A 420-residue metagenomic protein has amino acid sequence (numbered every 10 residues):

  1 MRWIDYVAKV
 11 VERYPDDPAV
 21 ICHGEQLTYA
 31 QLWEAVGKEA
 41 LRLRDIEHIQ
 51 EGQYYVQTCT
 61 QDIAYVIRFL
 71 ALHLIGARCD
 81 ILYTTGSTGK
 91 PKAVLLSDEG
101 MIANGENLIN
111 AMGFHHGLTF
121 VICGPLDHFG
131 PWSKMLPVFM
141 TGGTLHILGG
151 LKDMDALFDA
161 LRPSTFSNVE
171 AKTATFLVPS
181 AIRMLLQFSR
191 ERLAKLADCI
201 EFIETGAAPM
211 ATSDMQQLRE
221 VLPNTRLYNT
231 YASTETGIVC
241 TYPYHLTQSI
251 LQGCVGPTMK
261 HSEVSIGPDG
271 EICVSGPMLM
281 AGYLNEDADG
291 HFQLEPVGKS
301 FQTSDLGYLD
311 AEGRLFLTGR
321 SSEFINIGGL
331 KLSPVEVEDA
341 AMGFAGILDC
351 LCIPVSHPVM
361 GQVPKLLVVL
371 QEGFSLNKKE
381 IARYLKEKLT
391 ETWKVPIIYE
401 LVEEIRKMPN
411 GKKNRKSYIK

Functional and structural regions predicted by a protein language model:
A8, D16-I49, V56, T60-L70 (+1 more regions): Conserved AMP-binding/adenylate-forming core of the ANL superfamily
T28-A30, C79-E106: Conserved AMP-binding A3 loop
C59-L70, L74, C123-T141: Conserved coil-to-alpha-helix start sites within the AMP-binding
I102-T119, D127-T173: Conserved AMP-binding/adenylation subdomain of ANL enzymes
K172-L177, F188-S249: Gly/Ser/Thr-rich phosphate-binding loop
P257-H261, G267-L294, L330-L332: Conserved ATP/PPi-binding loop(s) of AMP-dependent carboxylate-activating enzymes
G276, K299, S304-K394: AMP-binding/adenylate-forming catalytic core of the ANL superfamily
T390-K413: AMP-binding/adenylate-forming catalytic domain of the ANL superfamily
